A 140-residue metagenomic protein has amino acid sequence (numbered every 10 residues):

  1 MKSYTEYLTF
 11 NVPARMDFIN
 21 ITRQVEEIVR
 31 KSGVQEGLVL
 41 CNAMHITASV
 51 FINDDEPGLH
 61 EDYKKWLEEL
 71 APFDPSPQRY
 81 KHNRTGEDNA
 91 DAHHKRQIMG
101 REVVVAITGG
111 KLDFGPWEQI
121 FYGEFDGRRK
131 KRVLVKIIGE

Functional and structural regions predicted by a protein language model:
M1-E140: Active-site histidine-anchored catalytic micro-motif
